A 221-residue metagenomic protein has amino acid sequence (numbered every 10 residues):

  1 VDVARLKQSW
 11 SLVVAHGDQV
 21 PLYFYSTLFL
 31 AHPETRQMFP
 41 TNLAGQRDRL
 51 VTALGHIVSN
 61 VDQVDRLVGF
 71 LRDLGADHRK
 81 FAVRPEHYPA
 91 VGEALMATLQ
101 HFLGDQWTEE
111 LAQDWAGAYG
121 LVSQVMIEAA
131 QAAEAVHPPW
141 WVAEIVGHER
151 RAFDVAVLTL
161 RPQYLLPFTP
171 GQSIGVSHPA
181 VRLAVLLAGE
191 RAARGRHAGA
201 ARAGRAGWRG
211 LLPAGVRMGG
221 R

Functional and structural regions predicted by a protein language model:
V1-W140: Globin-like tetrapyrrole-binding proteins
V136-R221: Ferredoxin-reductase
